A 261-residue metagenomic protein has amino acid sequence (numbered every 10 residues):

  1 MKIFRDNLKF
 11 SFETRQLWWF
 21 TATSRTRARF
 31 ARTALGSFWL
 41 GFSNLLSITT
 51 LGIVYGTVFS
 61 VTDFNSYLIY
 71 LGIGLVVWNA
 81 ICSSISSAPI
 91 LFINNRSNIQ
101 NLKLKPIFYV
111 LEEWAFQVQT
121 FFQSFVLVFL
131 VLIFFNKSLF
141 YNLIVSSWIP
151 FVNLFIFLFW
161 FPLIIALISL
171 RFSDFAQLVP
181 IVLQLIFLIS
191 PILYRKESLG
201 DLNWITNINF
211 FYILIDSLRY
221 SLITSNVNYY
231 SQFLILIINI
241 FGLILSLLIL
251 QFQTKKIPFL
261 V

Functional and structural regions predicted by a protein language model:
M1-V261: Hydrophobic transmembrane alpha-helices and immediately adjacent juxtamembrane helices of multi-pass inner-membrane
